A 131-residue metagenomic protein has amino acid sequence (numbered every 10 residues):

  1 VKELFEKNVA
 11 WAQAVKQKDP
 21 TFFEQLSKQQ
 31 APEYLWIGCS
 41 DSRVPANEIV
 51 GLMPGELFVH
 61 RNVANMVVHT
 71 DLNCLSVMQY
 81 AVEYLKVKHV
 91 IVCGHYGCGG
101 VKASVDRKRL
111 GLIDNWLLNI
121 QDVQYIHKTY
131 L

Functional and structural regions predicted by a protein language model:
V1-P32, A64-K88, G99-L131: Divalent-metal-activated hydrolytic enzyme cores
V15-E56: N-terminal short beta-loop-beta anion/metal-coordinating cradle
P32, P45, K88, C93-G94: N-terminal hydrophobic or amphipathic segments with adjacent small-residue motifs that include Sec signal peptides
I37-C39, R61, I91-H95: Short beta-strand segments
R43, N47-V77: Active-site cofactor/substrate anionic-group-binding motifs, chiefly glycine- and Lys/Arg-rich phosphate-binding loops
N47-F58, I91-C93, N119-K128: Short, surface-exposed, charge-dense and proline/glycine-enriched linear segments
